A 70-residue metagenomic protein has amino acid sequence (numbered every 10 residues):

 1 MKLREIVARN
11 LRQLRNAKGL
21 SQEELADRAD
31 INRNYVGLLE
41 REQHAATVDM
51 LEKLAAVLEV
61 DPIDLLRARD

Functional and structural regions predicted by a protein language model:
M1-I6: A detector for short, charged/polar N-terminal pre-domain segments
R9-D27: Short basic helix-loop element that most often maps to the first helix and adjoining turn of HTH DNA-binding modules
L11, L25-A26, V36-L39, L65: Conserved hydrophobic/aromatic packing and binding residues within compact polymer-binding modules
L11, Q22, R33, V48-L51: Helix-turn-helix DNA-binding elements, focusing on the entry/boundary residues of the two helices that contact DNA
I31-H44: Recognition helix of helix-turn-helix/homeodomain-like DNA-binding domains that insert into the DNA major groove
R41, V60, D70: Short, conserved catalytic or interaction motifs in soluble domains
D49-D64: DNA major-groove recognition helix of helix-turn-helix/homeodomain DNA-binding modules
